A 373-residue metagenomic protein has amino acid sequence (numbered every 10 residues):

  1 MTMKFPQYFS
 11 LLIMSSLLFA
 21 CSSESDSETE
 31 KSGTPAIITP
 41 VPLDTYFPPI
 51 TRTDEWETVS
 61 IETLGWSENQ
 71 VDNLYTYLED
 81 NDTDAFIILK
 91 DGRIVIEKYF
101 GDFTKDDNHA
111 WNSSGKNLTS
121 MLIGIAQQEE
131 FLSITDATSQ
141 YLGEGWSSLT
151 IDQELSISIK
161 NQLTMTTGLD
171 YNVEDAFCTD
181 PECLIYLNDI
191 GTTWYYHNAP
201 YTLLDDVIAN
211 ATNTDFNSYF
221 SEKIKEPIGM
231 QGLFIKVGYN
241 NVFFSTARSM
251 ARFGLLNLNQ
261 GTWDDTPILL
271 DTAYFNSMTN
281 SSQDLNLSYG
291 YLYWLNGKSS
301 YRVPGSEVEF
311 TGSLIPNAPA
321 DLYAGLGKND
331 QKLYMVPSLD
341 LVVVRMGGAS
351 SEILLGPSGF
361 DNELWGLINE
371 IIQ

Functional and structural regions predicted by a protein language model:
M1-S10: Bacterial N-terminal signal peptides that target proteins for export
L17-A20: C-terminal motif of bacterial Sec signal peptides marking the signal peptidase cleavage site
S22-T104, H109, Q127-L132, T164 (+2 more regions): N-terminal leader/targeting segments and the immediately adjacent pre-domain N-terminus
G92, H109-T135, Q162, L204-I208 (+1 more regions): Active-site SXXK
E129-T167, T214-T246: Active-site helix/loop module of the DD-peptidase/beta-lactamase fold, centered on the serine-lysine SxxK catalytic
T164-N240: A small/polar active-site loop signature that marks catalytic segments
G229-P337, S350-S358: Penicillin-binding protein/beta-lactamase superfamily catalytic region
L339-G348: Short, well-ordered beta-strand elements
